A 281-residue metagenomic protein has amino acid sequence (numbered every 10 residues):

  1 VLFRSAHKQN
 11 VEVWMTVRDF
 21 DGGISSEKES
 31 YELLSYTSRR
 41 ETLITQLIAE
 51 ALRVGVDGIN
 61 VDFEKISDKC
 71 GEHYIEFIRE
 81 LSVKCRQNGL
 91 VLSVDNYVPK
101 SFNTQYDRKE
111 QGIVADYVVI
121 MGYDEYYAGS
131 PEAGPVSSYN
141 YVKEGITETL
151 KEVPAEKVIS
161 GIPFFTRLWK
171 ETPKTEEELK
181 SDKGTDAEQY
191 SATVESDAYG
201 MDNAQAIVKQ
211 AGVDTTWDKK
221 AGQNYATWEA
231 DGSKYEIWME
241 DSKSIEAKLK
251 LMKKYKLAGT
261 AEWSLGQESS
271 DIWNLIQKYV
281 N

Functional and structural regions predicted by a protein language model:
V1, G71-A204: Substrate-binding surface in catalytic domains of secreted glycosidases
L2, G23-I24, E29, T166-K250 (+1 more regions): Glycan-binding loop/region signatures in secreted carbohydrate-active enzymes
F3-N60, E80-V91, P99: Substrate-binding cleft and catalytic face of glycoside hydrolase catalytic domains, especially the flexible beta-alpha
R4, Q9-N10, C70-E72, V83 (+4 more regions): Short acidic, glycine/proline-enriched helix-loop-strand junctions
V11-V17, I59-V61, L92-V94, V118-I120 (+3 more regions): Hydrophobic faces of well-ordered beta-strands that scaffold small-molecule active sites in alpha/beta enzyme cores
Y36-R53, K100-K109, M239-K253: Short, acidic/polar
L43-H73, Y117-E125, G129: Active-site groove signature of glycoside hydrolases
S244-N281: Acidic/aromatic/glycine-rich contiguous surface patches that form carbohydrate-binding/processing clefts and analogous
